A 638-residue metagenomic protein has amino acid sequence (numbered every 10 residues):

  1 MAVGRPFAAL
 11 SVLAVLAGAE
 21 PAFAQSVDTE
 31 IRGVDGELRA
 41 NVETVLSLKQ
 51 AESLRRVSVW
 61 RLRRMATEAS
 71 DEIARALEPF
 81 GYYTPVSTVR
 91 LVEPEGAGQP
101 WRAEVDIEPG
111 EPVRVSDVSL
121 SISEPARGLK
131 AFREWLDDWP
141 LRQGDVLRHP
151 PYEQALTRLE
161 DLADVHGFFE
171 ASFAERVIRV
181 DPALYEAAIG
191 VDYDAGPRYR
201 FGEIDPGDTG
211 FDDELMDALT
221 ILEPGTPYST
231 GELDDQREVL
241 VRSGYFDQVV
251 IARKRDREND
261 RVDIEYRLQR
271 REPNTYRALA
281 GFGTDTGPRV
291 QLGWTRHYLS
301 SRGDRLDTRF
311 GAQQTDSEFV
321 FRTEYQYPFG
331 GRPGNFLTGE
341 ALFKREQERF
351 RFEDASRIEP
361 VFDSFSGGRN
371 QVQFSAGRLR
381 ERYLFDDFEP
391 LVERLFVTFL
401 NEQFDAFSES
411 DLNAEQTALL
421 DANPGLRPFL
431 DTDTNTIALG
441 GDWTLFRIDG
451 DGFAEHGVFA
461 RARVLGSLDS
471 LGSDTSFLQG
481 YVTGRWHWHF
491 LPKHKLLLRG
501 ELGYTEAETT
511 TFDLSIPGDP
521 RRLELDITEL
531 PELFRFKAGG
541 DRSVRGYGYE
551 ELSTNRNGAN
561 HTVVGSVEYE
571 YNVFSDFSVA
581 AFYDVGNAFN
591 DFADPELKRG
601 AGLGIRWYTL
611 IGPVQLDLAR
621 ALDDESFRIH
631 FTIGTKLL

Functional and structural regions predicted by a protein language model:
A8-G18: Bacterial N-terminal signal peptides
E20-A24: Sec/Tat signal peptide C-region and signal peptidase I cleavage site
Q25-E37, Q50-T284, G293, D307-Y327 (+2 more regions): Periplasmic polypeptide-binding modules associated with outer-membrane biogenesis and secretion
V42, L77, V105, A163 (+15 more regions): Buried hydrophobic packing residues in well-ordered domains
P125-K130, E134, S229-G452, V458-A460 (+4 more regions): Gram-negative/organellar outer-membrane beta-barrel architecture
R242, T275, G283, D405 (+5 more regions): C-terminal outer-membrane beta-barrel translocator/porin domains of Gram-negative envelope proteins and their
R382-V392, W488-L496, S575-F577: Secondary-structure transition into beta-strands, especially the periplasmic turns and strand N-termini that construct
L525, E532-F536, A593-L638: C-terminal beta-signal and terminal closure region of outer-membrane beta-barrel proteins
